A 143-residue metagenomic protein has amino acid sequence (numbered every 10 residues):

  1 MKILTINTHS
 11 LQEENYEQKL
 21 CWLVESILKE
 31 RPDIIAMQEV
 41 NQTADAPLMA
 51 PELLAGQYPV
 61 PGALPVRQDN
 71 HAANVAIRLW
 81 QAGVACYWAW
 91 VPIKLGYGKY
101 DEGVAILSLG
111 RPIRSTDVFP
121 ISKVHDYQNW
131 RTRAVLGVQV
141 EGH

Functional and structural regions predicted by a protein language model:
M1-Y100: N-terminal, active-site-proximal structural segment of metallo-dependent hydrolase catalytic domains
K2, D101-A105, A134-L136: Short beta-strand micro-motifs in enzyme catalytic cores
N74-A82, G98-T116, V140-E141: Conserved beta strand-loop-helix elements of the APE1-like EEP
G110-G142: Active-site catalytic loop in hydrolytic enzyme cores
